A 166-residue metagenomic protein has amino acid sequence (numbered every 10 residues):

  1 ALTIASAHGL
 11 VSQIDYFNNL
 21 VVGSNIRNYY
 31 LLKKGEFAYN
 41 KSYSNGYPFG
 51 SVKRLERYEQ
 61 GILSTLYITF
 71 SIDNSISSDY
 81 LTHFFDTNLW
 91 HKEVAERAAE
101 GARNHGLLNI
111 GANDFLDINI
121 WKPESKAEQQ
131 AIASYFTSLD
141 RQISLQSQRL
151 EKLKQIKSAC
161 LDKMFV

Functional and structural regions predicted by a protein language model:
A1-V166: Feature detects amphipathic, helix-rich regulatory segments
